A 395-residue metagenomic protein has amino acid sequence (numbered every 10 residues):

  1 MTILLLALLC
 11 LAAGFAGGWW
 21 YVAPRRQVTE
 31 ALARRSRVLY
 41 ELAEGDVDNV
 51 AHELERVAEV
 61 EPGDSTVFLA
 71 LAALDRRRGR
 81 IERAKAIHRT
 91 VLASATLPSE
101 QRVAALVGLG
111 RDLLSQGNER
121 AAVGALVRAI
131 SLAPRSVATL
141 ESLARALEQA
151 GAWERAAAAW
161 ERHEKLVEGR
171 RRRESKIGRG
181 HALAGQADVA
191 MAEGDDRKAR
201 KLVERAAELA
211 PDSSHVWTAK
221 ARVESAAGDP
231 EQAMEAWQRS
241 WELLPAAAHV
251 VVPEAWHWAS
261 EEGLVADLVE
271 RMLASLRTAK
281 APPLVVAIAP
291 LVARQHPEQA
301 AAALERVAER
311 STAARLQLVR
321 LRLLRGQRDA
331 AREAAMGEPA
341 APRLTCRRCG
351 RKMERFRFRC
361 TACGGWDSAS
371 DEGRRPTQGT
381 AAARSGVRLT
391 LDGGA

Functional and structural regions predicted by a protein language model:
T29-G63, A70-A86, T90, G108-N118 (+1 more regions): Alpha-helical segment of the N-proximal tetratricopeptide repeat
R37, L71, L109, L143 (+6 more regions): Structural register within alpha-helical repeat arrays
E41, D75, L113, L147 (+6 more regions): Residue at a conserved register position within TPR or TPR-like alpha-solenoid repeats
V50, A84, A122, A156 (+5 more regions): Single-residue signature of alpha-solenoid repeat helices
P62, T96, E100, P134 (+5 more regions): Short coil turns that delineate tetratricopeptide repeat
V67, Q101, A105, T139 (+6 more regions): TPR alpha-solenoid repeat register
L92-Q101, L166-I177: Flexible helix-coil transition and linker loops at the boundaries of alpha-helical arrays
